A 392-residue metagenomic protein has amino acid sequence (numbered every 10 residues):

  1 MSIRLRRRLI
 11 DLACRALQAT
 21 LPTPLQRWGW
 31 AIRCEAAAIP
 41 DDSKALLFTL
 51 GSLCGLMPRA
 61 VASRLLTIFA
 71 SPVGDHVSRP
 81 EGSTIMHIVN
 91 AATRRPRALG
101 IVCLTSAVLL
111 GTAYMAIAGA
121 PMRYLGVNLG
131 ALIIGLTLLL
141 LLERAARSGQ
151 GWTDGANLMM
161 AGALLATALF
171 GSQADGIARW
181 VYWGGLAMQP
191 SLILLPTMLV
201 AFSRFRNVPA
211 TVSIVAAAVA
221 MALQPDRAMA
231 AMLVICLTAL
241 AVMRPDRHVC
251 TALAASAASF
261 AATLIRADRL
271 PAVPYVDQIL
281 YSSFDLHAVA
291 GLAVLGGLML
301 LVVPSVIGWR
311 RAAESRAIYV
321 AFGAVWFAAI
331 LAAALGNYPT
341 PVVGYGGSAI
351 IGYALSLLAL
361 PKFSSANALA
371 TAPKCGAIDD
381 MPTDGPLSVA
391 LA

Functional and structural regions predicted by a protein language model:
M1-M86: Negatively charged linear elements and acidic catalytic determinants
I3, T84-L104, W152-T153: N-terminal membrane topogenic signal
C103, A113-S213, A218-Q224, F327 (+4 more regions): Membrane-helix boundary/helix-loop-helix interface segments in multi-pass membrane proteins
N128-L138, A288-V306: Hydrophobic alpha-helical transmembrane segments
L158-G171, P190-P225, M232-M243, A252-A258 (+3 more regions): Alpha-helical transmembrane segments of multi-pass inner-membrane proteins
A216-L240, L264-P271, F284, A288 (+1 more regions): Helix-loop-helix junctions and helix-breaking kinks within/between transmembrane helices of multi-pass membrane
H248-V273: A membrane-periplasm/extracellular boundary helix in multi-pass inner-membrane enzymes that assemble envelope glycans
L355-A392: A juxtamembrane structural motif centered on a specific transmembrane helix
